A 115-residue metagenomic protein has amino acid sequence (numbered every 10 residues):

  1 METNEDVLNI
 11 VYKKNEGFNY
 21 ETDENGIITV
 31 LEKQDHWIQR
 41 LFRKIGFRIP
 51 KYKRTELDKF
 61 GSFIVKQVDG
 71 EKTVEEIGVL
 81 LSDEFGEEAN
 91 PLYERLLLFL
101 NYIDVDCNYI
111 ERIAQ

Functional and structural regions predicted by a protein language model:
M1-W37: Hydrophobic packing positions characteristic of elongated beta-solenoid/beta-helix-type spike/fiber shafts
E2-I10, K14, G46-Q115: Long, charge-rich, low-complexity alpha-helical segments
V30, Q34-R54: Alpha-helical membrane-targeting segments
